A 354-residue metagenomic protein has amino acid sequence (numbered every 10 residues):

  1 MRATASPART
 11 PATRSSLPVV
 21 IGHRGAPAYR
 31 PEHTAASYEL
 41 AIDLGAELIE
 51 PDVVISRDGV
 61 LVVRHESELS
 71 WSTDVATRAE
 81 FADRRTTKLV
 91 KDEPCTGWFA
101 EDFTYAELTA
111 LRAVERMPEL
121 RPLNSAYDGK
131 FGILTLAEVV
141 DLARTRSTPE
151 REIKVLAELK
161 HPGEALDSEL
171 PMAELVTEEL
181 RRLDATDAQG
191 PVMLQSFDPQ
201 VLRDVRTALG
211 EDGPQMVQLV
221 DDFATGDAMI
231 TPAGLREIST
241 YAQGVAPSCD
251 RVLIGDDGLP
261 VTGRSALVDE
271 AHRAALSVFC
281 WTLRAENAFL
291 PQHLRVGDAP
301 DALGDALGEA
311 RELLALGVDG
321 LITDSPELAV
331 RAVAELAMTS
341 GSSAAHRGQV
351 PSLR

Functional and structural regions predicted by a protein language model:
M1-R354: Phosphate-group recognition and catalysis centered on beta-loop-alpha active-site segments
